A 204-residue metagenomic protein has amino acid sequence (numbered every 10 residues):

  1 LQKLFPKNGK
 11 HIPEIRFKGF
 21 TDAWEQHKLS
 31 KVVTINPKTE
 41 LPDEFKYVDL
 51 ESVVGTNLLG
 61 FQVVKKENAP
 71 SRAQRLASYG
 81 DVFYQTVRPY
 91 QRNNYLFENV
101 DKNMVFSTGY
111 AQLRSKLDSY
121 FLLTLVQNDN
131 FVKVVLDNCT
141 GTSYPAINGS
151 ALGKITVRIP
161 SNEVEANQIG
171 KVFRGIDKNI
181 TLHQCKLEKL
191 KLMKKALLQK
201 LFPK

Functional and structural regions predicted by a protein language model:
L1-E25, C185-K204: Short amphipathic coiled-coil heptad-repeat segments
R16-E40: Non-catalytic DNA-recognition/assembly elements of restriction-modification systems
S30-K38, E51-Y79, F97: Sequence-specific dsDNA recognition surfaces
K31, N167-N179, H183-K186: Extracellular/lumenal glycan-associated surfaces
V33-I35, S78-D81, S150, K154-I159 (+1 more regions): C-terminal accessory/regulatory regions appended to core domains
S71-V132: A short beta-sheet element
M104-G109, T140-V164: A short glycine-rich beta-alpha junction/loop motif
